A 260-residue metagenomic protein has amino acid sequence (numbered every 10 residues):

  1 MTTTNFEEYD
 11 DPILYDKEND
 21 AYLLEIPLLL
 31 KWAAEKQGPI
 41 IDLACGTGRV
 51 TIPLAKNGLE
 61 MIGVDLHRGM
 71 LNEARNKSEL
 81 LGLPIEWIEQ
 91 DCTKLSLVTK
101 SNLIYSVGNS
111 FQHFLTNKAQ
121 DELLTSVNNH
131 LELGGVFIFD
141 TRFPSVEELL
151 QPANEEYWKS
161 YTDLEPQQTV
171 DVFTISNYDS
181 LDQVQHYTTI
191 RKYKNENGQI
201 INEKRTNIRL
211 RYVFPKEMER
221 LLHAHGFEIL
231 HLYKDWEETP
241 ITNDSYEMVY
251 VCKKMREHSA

Functional and structural regions predicted by a protein language model:
M1-G38: Conserved class I S-adenosyl-L-methionine
A44-G48: Class I SAM-dependent methyltransferase "Motif I" SAM/SAH-binding loop
T51-K94: Class I SAM-dependent methyltransferase SAM/SAH-binding core
S96-L103: A short acidic, Gly/Pro-enriched loop at the edge of an enzyme's catalytic core that lines a small-molecule cofactor
D121-L133: A short glycine-rich, Lys/Arg-flanked "PGG" loop and its adjoining helix->strand segment in the class I
G134-T141: Conserved beta-strand signature within the Rossmann-like core of class I S-adenosyl-L-methionine
T141-K216: SAM-dependent methyltransferase
R209-A260: C-terminal lobe and adjacent flexible extensions of AdoMet/dcAdoMet transferase-like proteins
